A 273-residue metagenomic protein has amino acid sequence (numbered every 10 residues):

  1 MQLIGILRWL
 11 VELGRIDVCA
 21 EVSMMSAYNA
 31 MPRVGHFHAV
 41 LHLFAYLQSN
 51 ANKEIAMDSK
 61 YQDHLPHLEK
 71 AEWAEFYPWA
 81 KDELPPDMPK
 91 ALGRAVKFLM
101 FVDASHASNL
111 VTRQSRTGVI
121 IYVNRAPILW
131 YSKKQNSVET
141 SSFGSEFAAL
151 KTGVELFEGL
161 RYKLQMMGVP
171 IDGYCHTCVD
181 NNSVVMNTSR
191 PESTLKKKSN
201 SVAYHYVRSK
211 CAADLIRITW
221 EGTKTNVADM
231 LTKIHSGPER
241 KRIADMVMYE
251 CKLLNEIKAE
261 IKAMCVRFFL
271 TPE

Functional and structural regions predicted by a protein language model:
M1-I4, E12, I16-C19, V34-H38 (+7 more regions): Conserved structured core elements
M1-P66, G222: C-terminal reverse transcriptase regions that engage the nucleic-acid substrate
I6, E83-M88, A104-A107, N136 (+2 more regions): Eukaryotic intrinsically disordered and solvent-exposed regulatory patches
L7, L92-F143: RNase H-like nuclease fold core
E21, G118, A228-T232: Short, conserved catalytic/metal-binding micro-motifs enriched in Asp/Glu and His
A27-M31, K97, N136-E273: RNase H-like nuclease module associated with reverse transcription
Y28-A30, D63-L65, H106-L110, I128-L129 (+2 more regions): Flexible loop/turn segments at secondary-structure boundaries
A45-A104, I171: Structured nucleic-acid-interacting core domains from mobile-element enzymes and related host factors, especially RNase
